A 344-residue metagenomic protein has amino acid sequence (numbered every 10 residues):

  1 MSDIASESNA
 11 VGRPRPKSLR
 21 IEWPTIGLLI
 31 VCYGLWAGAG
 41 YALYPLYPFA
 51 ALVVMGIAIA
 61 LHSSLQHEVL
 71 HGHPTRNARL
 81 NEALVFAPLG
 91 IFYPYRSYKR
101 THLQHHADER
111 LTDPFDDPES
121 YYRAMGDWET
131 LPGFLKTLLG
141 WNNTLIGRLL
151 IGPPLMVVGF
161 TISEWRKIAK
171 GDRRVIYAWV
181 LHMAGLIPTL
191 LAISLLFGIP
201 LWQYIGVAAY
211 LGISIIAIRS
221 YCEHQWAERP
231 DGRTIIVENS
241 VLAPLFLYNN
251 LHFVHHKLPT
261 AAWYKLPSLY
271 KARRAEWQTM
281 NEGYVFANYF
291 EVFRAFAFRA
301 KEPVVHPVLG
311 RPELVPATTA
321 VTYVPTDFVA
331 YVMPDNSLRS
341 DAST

Functional and structural regions predicted by a protein language model:
M1-A58, P88-W202, Y264-K265, Y270-T344: Non-catalytic, topology-defining segments of multipass membrane proteins
I57-V69, P94, Y98, R148-V157 (+2 more regions): Transmembrane alpha-helical segments that form the membrane-embedded catalytic/substrate-channel core of multi-pass
S63-G72, Y98-R110, R219-E228, L245-P267: Histidine-centered catalytic micro-motifs
G72-F86: Membrane-interface motifs of alpha-helical transmembrane segments
N77-R79, L181-H182, L242-P244: Short helix-capping and inter-helix turn/linker motifs at the boundaries of alpha-helical repeat units
E82-G90, G232-F246: Membrane-cytosol interface motif
L84-V85, L186-I187, L251: Residue-level signal for cytosolic alpha-helical hairpin/rod architecture
